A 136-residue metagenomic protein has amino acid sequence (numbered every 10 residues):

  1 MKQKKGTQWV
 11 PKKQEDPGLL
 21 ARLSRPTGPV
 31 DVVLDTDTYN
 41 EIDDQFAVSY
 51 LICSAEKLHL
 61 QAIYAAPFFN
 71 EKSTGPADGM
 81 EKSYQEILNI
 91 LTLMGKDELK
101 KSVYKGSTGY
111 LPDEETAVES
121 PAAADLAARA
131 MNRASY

Functional and structural regions predicted by a protein language model:
M1-Y136: N-terminal acidic, glycine/proline-rich low-complexity segments
